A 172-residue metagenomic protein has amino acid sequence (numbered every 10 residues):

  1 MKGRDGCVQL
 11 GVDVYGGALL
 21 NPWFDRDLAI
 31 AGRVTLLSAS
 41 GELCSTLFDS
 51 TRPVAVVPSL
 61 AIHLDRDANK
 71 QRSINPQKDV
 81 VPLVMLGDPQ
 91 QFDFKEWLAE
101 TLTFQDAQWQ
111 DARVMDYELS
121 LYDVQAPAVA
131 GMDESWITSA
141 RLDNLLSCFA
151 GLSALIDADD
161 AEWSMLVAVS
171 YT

Functional and structural regions predicted by a protein language model:
M1-Y171: N-terminal hydrophobic/helix-forming segments and targeting peptides
